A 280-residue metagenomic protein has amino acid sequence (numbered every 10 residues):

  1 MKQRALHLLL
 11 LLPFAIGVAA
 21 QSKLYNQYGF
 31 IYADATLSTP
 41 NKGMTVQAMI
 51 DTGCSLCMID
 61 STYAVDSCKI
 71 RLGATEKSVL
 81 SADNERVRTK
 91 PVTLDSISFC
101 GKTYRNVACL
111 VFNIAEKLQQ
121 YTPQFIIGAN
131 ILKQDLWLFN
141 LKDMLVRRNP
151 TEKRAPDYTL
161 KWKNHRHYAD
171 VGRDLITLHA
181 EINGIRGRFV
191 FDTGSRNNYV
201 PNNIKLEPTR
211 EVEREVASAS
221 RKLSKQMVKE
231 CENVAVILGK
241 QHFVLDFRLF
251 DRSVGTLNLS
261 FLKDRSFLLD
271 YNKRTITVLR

Functional and structural regions predicted by a protein language model:
M1-K23: Bacterial Sec-dependent N-terminal signal peptides
A19-R280: Pepsin/retropepsin-fold aspartyl endopeptidases
